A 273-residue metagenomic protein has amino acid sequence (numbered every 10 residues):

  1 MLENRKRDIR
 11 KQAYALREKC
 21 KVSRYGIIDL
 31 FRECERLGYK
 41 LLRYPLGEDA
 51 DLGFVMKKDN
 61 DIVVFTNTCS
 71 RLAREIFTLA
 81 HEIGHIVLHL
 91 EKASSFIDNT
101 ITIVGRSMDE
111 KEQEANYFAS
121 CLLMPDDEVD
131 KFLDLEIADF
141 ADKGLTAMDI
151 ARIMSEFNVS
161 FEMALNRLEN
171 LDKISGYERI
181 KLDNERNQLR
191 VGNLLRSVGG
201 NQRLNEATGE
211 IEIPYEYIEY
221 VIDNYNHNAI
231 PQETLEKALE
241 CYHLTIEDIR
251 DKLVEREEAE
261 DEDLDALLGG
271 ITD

Functional and structural regions predicted by a protein language model:
M1-D273: Active-site hotspot residues in diverse enzymes, especially metal/ion-binding acidic/histidine motifs
